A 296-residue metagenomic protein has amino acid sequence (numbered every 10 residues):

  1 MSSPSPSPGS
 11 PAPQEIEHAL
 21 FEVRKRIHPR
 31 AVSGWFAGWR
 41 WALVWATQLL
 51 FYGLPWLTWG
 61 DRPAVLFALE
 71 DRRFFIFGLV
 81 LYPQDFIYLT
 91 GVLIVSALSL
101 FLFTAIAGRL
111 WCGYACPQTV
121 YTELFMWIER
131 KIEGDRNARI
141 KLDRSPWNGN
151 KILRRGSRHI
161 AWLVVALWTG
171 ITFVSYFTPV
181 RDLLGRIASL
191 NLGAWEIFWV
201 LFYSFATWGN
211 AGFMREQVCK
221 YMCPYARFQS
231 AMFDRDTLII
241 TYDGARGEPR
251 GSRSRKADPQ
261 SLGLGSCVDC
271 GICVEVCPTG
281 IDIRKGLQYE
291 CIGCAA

Functional and structural regions predicted by a protein language model:
S2-R250, V274, A295-A296: Membrane-embedded alpha-helical bundles of multi-pass integral membrane proteins
F103-A107, G209-R215, D258-S261, G265-D269 (+1 more regions): Short, flexible, mixed-charge glycine/proline-rich loop motifs that serve as phosphate/nucleic-acid-contacting
G244-S266: Membrane-embedded translocation segments of transport machinery
C267-V268, V274-A296: Structured cytosolic domains appended to multi-pass membrane proteins
